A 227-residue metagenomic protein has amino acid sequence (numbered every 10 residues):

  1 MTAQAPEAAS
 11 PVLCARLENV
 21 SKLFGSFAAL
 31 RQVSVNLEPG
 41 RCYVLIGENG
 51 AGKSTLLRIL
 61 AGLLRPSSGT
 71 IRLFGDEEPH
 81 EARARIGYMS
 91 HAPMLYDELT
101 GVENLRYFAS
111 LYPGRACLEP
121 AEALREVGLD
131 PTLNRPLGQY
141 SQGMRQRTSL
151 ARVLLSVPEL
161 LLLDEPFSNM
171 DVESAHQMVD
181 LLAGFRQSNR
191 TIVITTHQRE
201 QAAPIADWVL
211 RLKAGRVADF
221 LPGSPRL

Functional and structural regions predicted by a protein language model:
A61: Helix-to-loop junction immediately C-terminal to a conserved catalytic motif
G69-A82: Conserved ABC transporter NBD signature motif
R106, C117-T132: Conserved ABC ATPase "signature" region
L161-D164: Catalytic Walker B motif of ABC-type/P-loop ATPase nucleotide-binding domains
V172-S174: Helix N-cap at the start of a conserved alpha-helix in ABC-type nucleotide-binding domains
